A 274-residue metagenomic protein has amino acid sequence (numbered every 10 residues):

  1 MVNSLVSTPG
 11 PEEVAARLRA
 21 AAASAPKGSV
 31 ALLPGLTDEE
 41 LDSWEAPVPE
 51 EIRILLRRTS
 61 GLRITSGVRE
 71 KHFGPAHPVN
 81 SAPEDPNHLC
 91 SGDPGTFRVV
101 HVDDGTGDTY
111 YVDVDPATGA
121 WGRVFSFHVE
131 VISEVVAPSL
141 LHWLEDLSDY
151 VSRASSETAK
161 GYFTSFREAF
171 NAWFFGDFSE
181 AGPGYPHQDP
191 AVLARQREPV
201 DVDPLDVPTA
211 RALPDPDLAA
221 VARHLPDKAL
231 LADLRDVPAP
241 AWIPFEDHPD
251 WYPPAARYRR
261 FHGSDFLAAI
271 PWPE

Functional and structural regions predicted by a protein language model:
M1-A117, E168, F175-E274: A surface-exposed partner-binding patch
P34, I64, V68-H72, P116 (+3 more regions): Generic preference for flexible, low-structure residues
W121-A159: Compact, glycine/acidic-enriched structural inserts
A159-A169, W173: Charged, amphipathic alpha-helical linkers/stalks
